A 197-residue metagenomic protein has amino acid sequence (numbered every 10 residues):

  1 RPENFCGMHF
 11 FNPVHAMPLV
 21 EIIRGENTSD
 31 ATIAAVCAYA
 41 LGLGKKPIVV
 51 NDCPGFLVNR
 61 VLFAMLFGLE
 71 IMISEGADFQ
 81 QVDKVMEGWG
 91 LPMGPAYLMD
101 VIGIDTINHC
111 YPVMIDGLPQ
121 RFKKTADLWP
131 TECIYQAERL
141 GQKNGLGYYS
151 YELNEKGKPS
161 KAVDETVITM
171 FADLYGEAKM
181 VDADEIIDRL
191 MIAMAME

Functional and structural regions predicted by a protein language model:
R1-E197: N-terminal glycine-rich phosphate-binding loop for ADP-containing cofactors
